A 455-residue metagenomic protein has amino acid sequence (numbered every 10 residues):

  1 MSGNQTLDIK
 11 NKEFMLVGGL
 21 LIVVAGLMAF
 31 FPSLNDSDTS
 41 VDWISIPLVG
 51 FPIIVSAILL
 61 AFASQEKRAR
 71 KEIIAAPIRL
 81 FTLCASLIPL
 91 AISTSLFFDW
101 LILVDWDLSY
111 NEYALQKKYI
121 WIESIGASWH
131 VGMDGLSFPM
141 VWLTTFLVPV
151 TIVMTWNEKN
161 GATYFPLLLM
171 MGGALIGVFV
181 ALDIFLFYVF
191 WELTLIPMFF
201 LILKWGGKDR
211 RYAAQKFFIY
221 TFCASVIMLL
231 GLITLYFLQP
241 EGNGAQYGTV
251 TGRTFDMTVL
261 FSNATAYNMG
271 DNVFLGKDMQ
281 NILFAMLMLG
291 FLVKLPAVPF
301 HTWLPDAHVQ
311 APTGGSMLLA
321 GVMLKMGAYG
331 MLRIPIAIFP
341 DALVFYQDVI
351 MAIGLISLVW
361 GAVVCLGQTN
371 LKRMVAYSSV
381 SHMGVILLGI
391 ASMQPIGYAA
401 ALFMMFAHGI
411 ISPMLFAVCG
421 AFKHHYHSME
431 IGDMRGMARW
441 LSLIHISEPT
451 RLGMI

Functional and structural regions predicted by a protein language model:
M1-G50, I54-M154, A162-P166, Q246-T254 (+1 more regions): Transmembrane helix-loop-helix hairpins at membrane boundaries of multipass inner-membrane proteins
V55-R79, M198-Q215, H424-H427: Cytoplasmic juxtamembrane interface segments
R79-T82, V141, F165-L168, Y188-V189 (+4 more regions): Hydrophobic/aromatic positions within or immediately flanking transmembrane alpha-helices of multi-pass small-molecule
H130, F179, Y188: Hydrophobic "anchor" residues on beta-strands that sit immediately upstream of conserved functional sites
V150-W156, G173-F185, F199-S447, R451: Hydrophobic transmembrane alpha-helices and their helix-loop junctions in integral membrane proteins
E192: Short phosphate-coordinating micro-motif centered on Lys-Gly-acidic
